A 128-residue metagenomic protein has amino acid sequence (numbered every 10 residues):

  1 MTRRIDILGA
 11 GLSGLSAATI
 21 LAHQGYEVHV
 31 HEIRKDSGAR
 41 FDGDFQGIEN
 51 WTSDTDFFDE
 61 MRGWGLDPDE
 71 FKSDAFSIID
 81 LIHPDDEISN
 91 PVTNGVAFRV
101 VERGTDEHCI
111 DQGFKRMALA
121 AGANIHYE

Functional and structural regions predicted by a protein language model:
R3-V30: N-terminal Rossmann-like FAD-binding beta1-loop-alpha1 element of flavoenzymes
L15, T55, H108-Q112: Residue-level marker for well-ordered alpha-helical positions
T19, D59, Q112, R116: Surface-exposed charge patches
I20, K35-D85: N-terminal FAD cofactor-binding segment of flavoenzymes
H29-E32, I125-Y127: A structural signal for short, well-ordered beta-strand segments and their strand-loop junctions that often border
A75, D80-E128: Conserved N-terminal helical subregion
